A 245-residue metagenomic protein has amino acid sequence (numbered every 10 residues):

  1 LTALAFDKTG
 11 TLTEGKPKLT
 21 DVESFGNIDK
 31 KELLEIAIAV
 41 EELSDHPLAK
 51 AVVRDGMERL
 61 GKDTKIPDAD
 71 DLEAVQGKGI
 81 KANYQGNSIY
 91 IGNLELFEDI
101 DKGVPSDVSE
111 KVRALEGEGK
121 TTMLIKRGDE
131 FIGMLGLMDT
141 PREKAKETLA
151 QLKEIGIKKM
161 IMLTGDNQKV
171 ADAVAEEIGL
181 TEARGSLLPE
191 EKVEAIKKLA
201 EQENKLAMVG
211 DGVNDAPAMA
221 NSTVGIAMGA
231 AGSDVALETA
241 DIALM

Functional and structural regions predicted by a protein language model:
L1-T13, P17-N214, A218-V224: Cytosolic catalytic headpiece
A200, A230-M245: Non-transmembrane, extramembrane segments of multi-pass ion/lipid transporters
